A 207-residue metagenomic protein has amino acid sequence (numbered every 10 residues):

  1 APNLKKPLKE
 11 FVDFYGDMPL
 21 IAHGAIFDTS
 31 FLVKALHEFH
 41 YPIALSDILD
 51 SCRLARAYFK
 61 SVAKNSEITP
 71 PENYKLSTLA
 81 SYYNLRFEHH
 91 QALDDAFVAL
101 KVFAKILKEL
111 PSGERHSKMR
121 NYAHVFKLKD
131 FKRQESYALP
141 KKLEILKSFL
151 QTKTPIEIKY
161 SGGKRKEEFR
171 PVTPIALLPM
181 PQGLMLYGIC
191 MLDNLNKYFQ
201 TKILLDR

Functional and structural regions predicted by a protein language model:
A1-P7: Glycine-rich, highly charged phosphate/nucleotide-binding loops
N3, R53-R56, G163: Residues that form or immediately flank small-molecule/cofactor binding pockets and catalytic motifs
K6, D94, V172: Short, well-structured alpha-helical interface segments that form or flank functional binding sites
P7-F11, L146: Generic hydrophobic alpha-helical segments
D13-R133: Metal-dependent phosphoesterase core characteristic of DEDDh/y 3'-5' exonuclease domains
R133-R207: Core beta-strand-centered patch of the WYL/Sm-like small regulatory domain
